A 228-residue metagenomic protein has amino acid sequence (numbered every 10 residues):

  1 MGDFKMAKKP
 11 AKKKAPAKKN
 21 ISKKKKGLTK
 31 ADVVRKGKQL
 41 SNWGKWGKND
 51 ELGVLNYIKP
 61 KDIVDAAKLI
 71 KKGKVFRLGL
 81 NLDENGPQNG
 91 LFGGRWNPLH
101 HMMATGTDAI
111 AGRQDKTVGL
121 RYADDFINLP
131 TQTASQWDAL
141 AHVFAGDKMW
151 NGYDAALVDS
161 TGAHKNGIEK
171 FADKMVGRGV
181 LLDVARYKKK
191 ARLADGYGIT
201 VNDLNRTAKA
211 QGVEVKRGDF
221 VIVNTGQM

Functional and structural regions predicted by a protein language model:
M1-K5: Short, Lys/Arg-enriched N-terminal segments with co-localized hydrophobic residues within the first ~10-30 amino acids
A7-M228: Active-/binding-site microenvironments in catalytic and ligand-binding cores
